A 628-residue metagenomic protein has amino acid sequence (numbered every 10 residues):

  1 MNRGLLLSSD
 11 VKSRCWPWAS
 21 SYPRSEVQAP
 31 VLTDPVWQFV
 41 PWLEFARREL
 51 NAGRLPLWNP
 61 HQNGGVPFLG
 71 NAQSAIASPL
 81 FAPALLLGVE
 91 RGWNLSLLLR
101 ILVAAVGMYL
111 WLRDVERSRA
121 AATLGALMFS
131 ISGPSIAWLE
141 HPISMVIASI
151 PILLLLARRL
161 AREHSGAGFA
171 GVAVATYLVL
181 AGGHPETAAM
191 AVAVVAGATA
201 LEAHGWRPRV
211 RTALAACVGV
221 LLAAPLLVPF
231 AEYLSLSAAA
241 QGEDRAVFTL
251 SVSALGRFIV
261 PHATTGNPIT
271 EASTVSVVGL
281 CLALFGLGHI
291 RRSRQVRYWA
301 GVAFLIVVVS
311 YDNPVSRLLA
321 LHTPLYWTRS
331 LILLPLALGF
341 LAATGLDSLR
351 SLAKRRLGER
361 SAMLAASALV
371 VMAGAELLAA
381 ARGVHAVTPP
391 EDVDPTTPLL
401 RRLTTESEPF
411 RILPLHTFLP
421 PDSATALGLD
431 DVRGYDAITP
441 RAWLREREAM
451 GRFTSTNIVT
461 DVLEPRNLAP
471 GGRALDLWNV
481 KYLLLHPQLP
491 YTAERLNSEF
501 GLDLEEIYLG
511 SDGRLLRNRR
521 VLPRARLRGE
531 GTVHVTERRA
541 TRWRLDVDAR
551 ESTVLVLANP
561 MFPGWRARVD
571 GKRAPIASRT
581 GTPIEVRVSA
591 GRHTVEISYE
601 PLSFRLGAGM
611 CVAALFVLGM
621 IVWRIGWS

Functional and structural regions predicted by a protein language model:
N2-R3, L50, F81-R91, A120-H141 (+6 more regions): Membrane-interface helix-loop junctions at the exits of transmembrane helices
N2-V115, A120-S149, P261-N267, S578: Active-site lumenal/periplasmic loops and adjacent helix-entry segments of GT-C-fold, multi-pass membrane
V11, C15-W18, F248, V371 (+5 more regions): Extracytoplasmic
K12-L50, R54, A216-H289, S316 (+5 more regions): Periplasmic/ER-lumenal interhelical loops and adjacent helix-loop junctions in multi-pass membrane proteins
W58, R433, Y508-S511, R519-S628: Active-site-proximal, structured, solvent-exposed surfaces of multi-pass membrane proteins that position macromolecular
A105-D114, R119-A203, T212-F230, L236 (+1 more regions): Membrane-embedded helix bundles of polyisoprenyl
V115, R158-F169, A200-R211, G288-R294 (+3 more regions): Membrane-interface junctions at the ends of membrane-embedded or membrane-associated helices
V275-R297, F304, V308, K354 (+1 more regions): Hydrophobic, aromatic-rich transmembrane alpha-helices and their immediate juxtamembrane boundary segments
